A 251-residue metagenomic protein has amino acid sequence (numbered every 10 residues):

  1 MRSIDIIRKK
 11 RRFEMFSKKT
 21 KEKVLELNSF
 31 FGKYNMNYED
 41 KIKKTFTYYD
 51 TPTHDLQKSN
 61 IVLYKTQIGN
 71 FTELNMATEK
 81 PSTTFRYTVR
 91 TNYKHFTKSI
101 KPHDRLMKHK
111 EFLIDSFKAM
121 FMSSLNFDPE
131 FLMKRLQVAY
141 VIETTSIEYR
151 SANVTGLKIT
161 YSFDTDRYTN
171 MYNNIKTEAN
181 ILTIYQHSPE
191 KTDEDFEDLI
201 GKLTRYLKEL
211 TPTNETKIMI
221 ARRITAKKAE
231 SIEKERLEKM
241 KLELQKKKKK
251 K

Functional and structural regions predicted by a protein language model:
M1-K251: Phosphate-end processing signature that detects enzymes handling 5′-triphosphorylated RNA and polyphosphate
